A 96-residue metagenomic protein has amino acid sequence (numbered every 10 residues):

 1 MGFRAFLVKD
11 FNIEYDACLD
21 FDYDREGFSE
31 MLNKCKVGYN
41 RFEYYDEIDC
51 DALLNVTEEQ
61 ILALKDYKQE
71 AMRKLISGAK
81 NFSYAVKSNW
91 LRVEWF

Functional and structural regions predicted by a protein language model:
M1-F96: Acidic (Asp/Glu-rich) sequence patches and key acidic residues that form negatively charged surfaces used
